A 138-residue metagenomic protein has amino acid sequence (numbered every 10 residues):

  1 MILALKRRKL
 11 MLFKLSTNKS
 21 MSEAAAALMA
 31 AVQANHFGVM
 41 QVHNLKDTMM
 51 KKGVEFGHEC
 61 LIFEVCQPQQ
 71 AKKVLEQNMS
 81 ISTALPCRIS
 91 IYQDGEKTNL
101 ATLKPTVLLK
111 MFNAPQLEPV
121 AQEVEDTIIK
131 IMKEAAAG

Functional and structural regions predicted by a protein language model:
I2-H36: Terminal, regulation- and interaction-focused segments at domain boundaries
A26-A27, N44, Q77, T127: Short Gly/charged-rich anion-binding patches and loops
F37-G38, T48: Active-site rim loops that border cofactor/substrate pockets in soluble metabolic enzymes
Q41-V42, G138: Flexible, glycine/charged-enriched surface loops at secondary-structure junctions
N44-I91: Compact, glycine-rich, soluble single-domain proteins
R88-A114: Beta-strand/loop substructures that line and gate deep hydrophobic ligand-binding cavities in soluble
M111-G138: Well-ordered alpha/beta subsegment
